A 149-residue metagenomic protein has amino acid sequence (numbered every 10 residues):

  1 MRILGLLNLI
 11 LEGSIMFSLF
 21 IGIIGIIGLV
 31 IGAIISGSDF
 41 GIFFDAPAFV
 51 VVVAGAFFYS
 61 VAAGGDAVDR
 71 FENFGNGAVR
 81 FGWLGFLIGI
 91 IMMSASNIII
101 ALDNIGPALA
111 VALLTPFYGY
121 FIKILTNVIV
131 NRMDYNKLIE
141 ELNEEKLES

Functional and structural regions predicted by a protein language model:
L7-K137: Hydrophobic alpha-helical transmembrane segments of small proteolipidic membrane proteins, enriched in energy-coupled
N131-S149: Cytosol/matrix-facing juxtamembrane amphipathic, basic-hydrophobic segments adjacent to a transmembrane helix
